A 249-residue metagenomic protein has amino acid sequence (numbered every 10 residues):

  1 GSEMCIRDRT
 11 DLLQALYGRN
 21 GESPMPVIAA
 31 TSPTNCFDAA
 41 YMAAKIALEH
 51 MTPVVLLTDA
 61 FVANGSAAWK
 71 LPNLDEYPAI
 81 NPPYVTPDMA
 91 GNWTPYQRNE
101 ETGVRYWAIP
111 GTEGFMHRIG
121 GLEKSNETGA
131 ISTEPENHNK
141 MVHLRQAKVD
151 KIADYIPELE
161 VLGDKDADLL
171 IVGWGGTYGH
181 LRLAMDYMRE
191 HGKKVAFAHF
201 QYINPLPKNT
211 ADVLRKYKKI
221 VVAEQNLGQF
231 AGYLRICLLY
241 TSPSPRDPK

Functional and structural regions predicted by a protein language model:
G1-I6, Y240-K249: Single conserved hydrophobic/aromatic residue that forms the stacking wall/gate of nucleotide- or nucleobase-binding
S2, E22-A29, S242: Short beta-alpha connecting loops at secondary-structure transitions that line or flank enzyme active sites
S2, R7-E22: Flexible glycine/proline-rich, aromatic-decorated loop/lid segments
D8-D11, S23-P24, F115, Y155-P157: Generic structural motif recognizing short loop/turn segments at the entrances and edges of beta-strands
P26, T31-A40: Active-site/ligand-binding-proximal alpha/beta "capping" segment
A39, A44-S242, R246: Flexible, low-complexity linker and terminal segments
